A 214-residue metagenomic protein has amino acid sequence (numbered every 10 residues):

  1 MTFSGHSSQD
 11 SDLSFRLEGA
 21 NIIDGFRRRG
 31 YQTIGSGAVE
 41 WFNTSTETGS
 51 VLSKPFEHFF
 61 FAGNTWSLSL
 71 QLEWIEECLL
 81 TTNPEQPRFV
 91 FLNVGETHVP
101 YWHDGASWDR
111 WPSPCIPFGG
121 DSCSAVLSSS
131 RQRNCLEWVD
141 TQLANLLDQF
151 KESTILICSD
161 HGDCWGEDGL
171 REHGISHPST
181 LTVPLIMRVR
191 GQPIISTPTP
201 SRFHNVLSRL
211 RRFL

Functional and structural regions predicted by a protein language model:
M1-L214: Catalytic domains that recognize anionic headgroups
